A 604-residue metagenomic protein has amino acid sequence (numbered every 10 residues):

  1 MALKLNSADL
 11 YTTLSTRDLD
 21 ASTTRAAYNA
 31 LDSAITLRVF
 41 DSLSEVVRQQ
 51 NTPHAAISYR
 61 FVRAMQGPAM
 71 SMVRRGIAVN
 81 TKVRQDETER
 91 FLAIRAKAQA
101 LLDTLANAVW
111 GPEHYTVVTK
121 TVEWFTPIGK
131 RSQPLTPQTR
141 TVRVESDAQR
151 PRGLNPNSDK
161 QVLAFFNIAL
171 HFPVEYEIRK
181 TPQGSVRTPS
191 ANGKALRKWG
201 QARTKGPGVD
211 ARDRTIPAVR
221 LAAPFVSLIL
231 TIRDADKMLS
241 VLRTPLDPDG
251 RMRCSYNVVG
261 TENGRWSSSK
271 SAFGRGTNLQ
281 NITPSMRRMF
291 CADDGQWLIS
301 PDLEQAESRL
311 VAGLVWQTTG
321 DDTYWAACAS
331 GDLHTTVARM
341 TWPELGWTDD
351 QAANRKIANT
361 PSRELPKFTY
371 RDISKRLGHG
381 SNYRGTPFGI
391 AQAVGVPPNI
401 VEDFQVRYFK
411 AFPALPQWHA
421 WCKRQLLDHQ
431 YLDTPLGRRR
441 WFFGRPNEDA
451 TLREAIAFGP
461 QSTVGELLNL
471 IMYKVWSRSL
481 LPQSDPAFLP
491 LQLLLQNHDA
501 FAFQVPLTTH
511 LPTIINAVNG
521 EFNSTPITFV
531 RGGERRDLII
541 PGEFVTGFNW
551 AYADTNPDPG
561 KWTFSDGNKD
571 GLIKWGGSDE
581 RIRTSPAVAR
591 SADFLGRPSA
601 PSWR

Functional and structural regions predicted by a protein language model:
A2-I282, C291, G295-W297, E304-E307 (+5 more regions): Conserved "right-hand" nucleotidyltransferase catalytic core of DNA-directed polymerases
D32, E307, S330, H334 (+2 more regions): Hydrophobic (often cysteine-bearing) scaffold residues that line and stabilize catalytic clefts of nucleotide/cofactor
V46-Q49, R75-A78, A93, V109-P112 (+6 more regions): Secondary-structure transition/capping motifs at alpha-helix termini and the adjoining loop/turn into the next element
Q50-A55, P151, V315, T319-A327 (+3 more regions): Extended, non-catalytic structural segments that build the interaction scaffolds of large macromolecular assemblies
G67-R74, R131, Q138-T139, D249 (+7 more regions): Conserved catalytic core of nucleic-acid polymerases
A93, P112-P217, K410-Q461, T508-R604: C-terminal polymerase-core module
P151, V241-D247, G274, M286 (+5 more regions): Short, contiguous acidic/charged loop-to-helix segments that flank catalytic cores in large enzymes
S255-P361: Function-dense linear segments that define catalytic or interfacial modules in macromolecule-processing proteins
